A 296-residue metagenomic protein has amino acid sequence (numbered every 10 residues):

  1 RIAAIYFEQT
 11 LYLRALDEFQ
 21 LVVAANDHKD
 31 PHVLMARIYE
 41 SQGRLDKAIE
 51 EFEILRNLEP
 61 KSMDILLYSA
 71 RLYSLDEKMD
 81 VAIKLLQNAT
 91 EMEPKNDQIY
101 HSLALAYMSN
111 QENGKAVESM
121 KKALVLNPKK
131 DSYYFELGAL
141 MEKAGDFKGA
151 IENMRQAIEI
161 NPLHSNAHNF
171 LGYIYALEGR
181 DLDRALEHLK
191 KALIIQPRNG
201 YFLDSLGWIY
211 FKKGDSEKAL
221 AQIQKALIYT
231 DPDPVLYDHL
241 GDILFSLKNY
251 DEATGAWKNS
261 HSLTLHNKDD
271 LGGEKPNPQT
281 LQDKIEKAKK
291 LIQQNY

Functional and structural regions predicted by a protein language model:
R1-Y296: Alpha-solenoid helical repeat scaffolds
